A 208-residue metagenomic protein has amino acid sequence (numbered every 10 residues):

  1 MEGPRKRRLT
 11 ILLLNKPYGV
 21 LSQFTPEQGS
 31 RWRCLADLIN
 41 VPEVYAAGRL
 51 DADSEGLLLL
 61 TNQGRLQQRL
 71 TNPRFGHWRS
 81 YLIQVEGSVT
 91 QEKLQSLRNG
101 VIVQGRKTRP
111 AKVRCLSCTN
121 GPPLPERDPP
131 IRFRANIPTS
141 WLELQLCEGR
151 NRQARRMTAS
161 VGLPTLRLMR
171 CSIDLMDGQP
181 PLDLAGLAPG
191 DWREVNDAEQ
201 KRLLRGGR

Functional and structural regions predicted by a protein language model:
M1-R208: RNA pseudouridine synthases
